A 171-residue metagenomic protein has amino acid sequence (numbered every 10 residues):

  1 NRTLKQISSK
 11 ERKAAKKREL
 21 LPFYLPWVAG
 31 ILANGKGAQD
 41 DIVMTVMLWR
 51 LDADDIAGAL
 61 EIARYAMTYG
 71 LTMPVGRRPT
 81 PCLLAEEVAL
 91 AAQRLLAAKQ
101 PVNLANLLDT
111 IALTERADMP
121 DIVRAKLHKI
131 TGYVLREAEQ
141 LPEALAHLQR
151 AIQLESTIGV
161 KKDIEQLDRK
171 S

Functional and structural regions predicted by a protein language model:
N1-K5, A38-L48, R64, G76-A97 (+2 more regions): Amphipathic alpha-helical repeat scaffolds of TPR domains
L21, I56, P101, Q140-L141: TPR-repeat structural position
V28-G37, L71-P81, A112-D121: Flexible helix-coil transition and linker loops at the boundaries of alpha-helical arrays
D52-A53, A138: Structural motif corresponding to the intra-repeat A-B loop/turn of tetratricopeptide repeats
L71-T80, M119-R124, I152-Q166: Boundary/linker segments of alpha-helical solenoid repeat arrays
S171: Conserved small/polar residues in nucleotide/adenosyl-binding loops
